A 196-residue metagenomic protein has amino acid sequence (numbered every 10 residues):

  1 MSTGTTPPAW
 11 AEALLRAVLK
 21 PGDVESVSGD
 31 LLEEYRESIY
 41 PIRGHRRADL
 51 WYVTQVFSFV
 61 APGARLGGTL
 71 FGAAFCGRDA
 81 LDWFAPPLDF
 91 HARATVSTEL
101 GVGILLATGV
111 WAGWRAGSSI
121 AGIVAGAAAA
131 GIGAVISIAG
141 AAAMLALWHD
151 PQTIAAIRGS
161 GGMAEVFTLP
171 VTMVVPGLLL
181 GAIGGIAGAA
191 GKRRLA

Functional and structural regions predicted by a protein language model:
M1-L70: Negatively charged linear elements and acidic catalytic determinants
A64-A196: Juxtamembrane/disordered regions of integral membrane proteins
